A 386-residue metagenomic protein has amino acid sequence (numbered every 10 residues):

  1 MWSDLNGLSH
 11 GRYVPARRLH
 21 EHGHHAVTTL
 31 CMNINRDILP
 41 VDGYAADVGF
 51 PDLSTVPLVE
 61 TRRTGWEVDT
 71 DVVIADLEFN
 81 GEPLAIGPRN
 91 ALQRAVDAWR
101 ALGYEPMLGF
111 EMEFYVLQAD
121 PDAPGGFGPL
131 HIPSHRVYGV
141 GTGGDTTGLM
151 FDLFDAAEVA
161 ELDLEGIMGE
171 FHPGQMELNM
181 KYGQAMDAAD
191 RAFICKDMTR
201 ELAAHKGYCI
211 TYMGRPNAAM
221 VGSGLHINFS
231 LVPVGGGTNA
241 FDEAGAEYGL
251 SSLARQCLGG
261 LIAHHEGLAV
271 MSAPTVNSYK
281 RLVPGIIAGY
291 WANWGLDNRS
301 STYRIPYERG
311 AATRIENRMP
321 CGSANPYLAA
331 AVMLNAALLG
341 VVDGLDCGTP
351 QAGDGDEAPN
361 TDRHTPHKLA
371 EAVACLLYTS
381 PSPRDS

Functional and structural regions predicted by a protein language model:
M1-G166, A188, Y208, T361-S380 (+1 more regions): ATP/Mg2+-dependent ligation/transfer catalytic cores
D4, E78-L84, T142, Y182-A188 (+4 more regions): A generic structural motif
R62-D69, E105-M107, I167-H172, M220 (+2 more regions): Short glycine/proline-enriched loop/turn "hinge" motifs that connect secondary-structure elements and lie
V73-F79, M176-Y182, F229: Short, hydrophobic beta-strand segments
M112-V116, E170-L178: Short, conserved phosphate-binding/catalytic loop or strand-edge motifs used in phosphoryl-/nucleotidyl-transfer
L130-V140, P173-D187, N217-G222, T238-F241: Active-site-proximal beta-alpha loop/turn segments in soluble metabolic enzymes
A189-K196, H205-Y212, I227: Loop-centered beta-sheet repeat module
I194, E201-A204, Y208-C209, V232-G289 (+2 more regions): Catalytic-core signal marking the mid-to-C-terminal active-site face
